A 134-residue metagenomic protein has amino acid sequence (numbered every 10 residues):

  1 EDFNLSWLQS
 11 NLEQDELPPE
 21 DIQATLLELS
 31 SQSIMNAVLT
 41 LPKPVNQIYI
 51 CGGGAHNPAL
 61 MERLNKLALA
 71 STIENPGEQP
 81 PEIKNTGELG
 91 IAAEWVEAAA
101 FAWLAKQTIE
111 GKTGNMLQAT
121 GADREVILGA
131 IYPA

Functional and structural regions predicted by a protein language model:
E1-Q47, P58-K66: A contiguous, well-structured pocket-lining segment that forms one wall/lid of small-molecule binding clefts in soluble
Q23, L27, G53, G87: Glycine- and other small-residue-rich loops at beta-strand/loop junctions that grip anionic moieties
E28, G87-A134: Glycine-rich phosphate-binding/hydrolytic loop that grips phosphoryl groups
A37, L41, L67, S71 (+1 more regions): Hydrophobic alpha-helical segments
V45-I48, P81-I83: Residue-level recognition of the N-termini of beta-strands and the immediately preceding loop/turn
Q47-N57, A98: Glycine-rich beta-strand-to-loop/alpha-helix junction loops that act as flexible
N57-L60, A92-E94: Short active-site-adjacent structural elements
A68-A100: Conserved phosphate-binding/catalytic loops in two-lobed NTP-binding clefts
